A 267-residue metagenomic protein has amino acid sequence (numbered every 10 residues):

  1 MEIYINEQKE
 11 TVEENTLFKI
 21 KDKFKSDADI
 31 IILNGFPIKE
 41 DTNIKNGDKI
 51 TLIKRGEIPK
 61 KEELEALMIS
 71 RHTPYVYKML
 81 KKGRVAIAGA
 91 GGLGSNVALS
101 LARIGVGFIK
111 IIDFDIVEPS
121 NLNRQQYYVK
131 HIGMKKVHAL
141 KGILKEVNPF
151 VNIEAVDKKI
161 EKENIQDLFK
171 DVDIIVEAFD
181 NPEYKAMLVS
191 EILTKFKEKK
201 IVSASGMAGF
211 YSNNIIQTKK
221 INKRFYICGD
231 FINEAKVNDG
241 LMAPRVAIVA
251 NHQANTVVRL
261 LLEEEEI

Functional and structural regions predicted by a protein language model:
M1-E10: Eukaryote-biased recognition of intrinsically disordered, low-complexity regulatory segments
E13-D27: Short amphipathic, charge-patterned alpha-helical segments
K25, D29-F36, K170-I174, A178-I267: Glycine-rich phosphate/adenylate-binding loop
E40, N46, T51-V85: N-terminal charged helix/coil linker that caps or initiates catalytic domains
T73-I116: Glycine-rich adenosine-cofactor-binding loop
I111-N148: Glycine-rich phosphate-binding loop and adjoining beta1-alpha1-beta2 segment of Rossmann-like nucleotide-binding folds
V137-V172, F179-P182: A structured beta-alpha segment of the ubiquitous adenosine-cofactor-binding alpha/beta core
